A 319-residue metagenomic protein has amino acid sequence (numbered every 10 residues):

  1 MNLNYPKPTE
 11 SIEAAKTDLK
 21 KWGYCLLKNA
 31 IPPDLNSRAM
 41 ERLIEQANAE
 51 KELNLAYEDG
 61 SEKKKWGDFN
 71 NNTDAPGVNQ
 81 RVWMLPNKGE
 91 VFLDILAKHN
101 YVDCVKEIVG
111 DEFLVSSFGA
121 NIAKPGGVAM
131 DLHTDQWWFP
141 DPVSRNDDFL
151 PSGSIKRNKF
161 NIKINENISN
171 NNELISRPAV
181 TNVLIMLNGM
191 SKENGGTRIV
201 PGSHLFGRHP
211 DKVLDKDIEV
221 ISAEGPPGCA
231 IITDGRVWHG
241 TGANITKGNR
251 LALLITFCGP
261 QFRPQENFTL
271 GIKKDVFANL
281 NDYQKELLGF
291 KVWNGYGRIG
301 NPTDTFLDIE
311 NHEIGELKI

Functional and structural regions predicted by a protein language model:
M1-K21, K28-K159: Non-heme Fe(II)-dependent double-stranded beta-helix
C25-N29, F277-A278: Helix-turn-helix-type domain boundary/helix-start signal
L27, I185, I231-T233: Short hydrophobic-aromatic micro-motifs
P32, E90-A97, S176, D217 (+2 more regions): Aromatic-acidic/polar surface patches that form glycan- and anion
P32-D34, A120-G127, W137, M190-K192 (+3 more regions): Short, solvent-exposed loop/turn segments at secondary-structure junctions
D103-C104, V128-E224, R263-I272: Catalytic core of non-heme Fe(II) oxygenases with the double-stranded beta-helix
F118-A120, V183-I185, L253-F257: A structural signal for short, well-ordered beta-strand segments
H204-W238, G242-I319: Conserved double-stranded beta-helix
